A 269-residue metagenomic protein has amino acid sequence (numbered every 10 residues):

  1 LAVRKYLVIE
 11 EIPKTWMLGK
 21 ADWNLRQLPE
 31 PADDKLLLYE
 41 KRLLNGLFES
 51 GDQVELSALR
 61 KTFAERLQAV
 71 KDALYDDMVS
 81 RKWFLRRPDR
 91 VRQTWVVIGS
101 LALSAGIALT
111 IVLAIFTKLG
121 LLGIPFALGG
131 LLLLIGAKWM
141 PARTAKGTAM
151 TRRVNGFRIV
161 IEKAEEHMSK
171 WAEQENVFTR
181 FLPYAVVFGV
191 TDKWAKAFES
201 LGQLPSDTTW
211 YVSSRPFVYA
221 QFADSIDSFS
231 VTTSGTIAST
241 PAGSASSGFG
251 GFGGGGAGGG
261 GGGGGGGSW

Functional and structural regions predicted by a protein language model:
A2-G106, F116-T117, R143: Donor-sugar nucleotide-binding helix/loop cap in glycosyltransferases
K61-A69, A73-P88, R92-Q93, L128-L131 (+1 more regions): Short hydrophobic helical membrane-anchoring segments positioned at the boundary with long low-complexity
S104-L113, L132-I135: Hydrophobic alpha-helical transmembrane segments and adjacent interfacial helices in integral membrane proteins
I111-G130: Hydrophobic alpha-helical transmembrane segments
